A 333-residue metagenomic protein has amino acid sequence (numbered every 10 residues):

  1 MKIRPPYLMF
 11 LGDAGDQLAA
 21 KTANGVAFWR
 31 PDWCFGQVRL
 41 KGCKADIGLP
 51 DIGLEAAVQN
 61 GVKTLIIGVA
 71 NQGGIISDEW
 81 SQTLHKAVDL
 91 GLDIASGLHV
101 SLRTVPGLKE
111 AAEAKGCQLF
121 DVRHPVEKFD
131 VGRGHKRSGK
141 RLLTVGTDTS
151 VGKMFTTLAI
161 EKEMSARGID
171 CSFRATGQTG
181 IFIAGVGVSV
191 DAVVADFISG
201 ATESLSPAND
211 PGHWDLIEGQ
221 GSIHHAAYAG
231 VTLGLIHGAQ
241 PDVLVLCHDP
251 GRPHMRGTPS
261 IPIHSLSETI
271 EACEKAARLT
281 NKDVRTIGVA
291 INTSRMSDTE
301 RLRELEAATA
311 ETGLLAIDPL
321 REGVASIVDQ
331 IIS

Functional and structural regions predicted by a protein language model:
M1-L8, G12-L40, G48-A56, V62 (+4 more regions): ATP-dependent carboxylate-amine ligase catalytic core
K44-V58, N71-S81: Glycine-rich, highly charged phosphate/nucleotide-binding loops
I66-A70, S96, I217, L246: Redox-cofactor binding/interface segments in oxidoreductases and associated redox assembly factors
G73, T83-R141, V328: Extreme N-terminal, non-catalytic leader segments that precede Walker-type/kinase nucleotide-binding cores
A95-H99, T144-V151, V188-V193: Flexible, glycine/proline-enriched loop segments at strand-loop-helix junctions that form or flank small-ligand binding
V100-L102, P106, F120-V122, F197-P207 (+2 more regions): Conserved catalytic-core segment of NTP-binding enzymes
K128-C171: Walker A (P-loop) phosphate-binding motif
